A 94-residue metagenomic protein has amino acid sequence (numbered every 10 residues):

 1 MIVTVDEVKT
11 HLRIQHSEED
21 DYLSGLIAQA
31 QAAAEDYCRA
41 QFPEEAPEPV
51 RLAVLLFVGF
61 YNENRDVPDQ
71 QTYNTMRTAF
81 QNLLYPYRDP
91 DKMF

Functional and structural regions predicted by a protein language model:
M1-F94: Divalent metal-cofactor coordination and adjacent catalytic microenvironments
